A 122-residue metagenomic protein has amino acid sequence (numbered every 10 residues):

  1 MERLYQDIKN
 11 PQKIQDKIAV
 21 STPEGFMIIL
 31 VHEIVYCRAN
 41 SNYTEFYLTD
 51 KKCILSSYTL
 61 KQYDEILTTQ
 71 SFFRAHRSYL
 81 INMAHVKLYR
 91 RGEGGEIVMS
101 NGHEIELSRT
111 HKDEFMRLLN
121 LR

Functional and structural regions predicted by a protein language model:
M1-R122: Basic, polyanion-interacting recognition surfaces, primarily in bacterial LytTR/OmpR-type DNA-binding effector domains
